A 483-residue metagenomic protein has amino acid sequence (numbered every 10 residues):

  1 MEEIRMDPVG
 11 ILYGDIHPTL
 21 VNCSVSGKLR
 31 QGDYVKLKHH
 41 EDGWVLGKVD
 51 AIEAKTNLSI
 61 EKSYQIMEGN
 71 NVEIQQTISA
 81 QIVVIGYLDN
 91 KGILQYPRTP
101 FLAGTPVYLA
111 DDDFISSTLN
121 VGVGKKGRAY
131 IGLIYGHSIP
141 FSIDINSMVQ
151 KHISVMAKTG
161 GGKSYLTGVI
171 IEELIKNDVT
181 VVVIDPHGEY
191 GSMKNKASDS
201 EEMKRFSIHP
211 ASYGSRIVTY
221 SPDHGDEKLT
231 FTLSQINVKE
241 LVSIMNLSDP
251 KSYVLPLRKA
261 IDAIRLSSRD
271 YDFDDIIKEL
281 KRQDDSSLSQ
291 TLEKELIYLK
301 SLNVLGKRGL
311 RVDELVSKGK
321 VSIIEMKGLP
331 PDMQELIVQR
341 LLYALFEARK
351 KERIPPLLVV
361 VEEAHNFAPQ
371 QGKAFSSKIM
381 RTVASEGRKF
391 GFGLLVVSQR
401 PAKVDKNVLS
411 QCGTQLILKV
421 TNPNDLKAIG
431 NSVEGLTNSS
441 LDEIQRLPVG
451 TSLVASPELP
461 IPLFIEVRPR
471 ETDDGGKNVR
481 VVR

Functional and structural regions predicted by a protein language model:
M1-D111, I115: Long, basic/Gly/Ser/Thr-rich N-terminal segments that mediate initial subcellular attachment or targeting
D7, Y34, V83-Y87, S439-R483: Phosphate-binding and hydrolysis-coupling loops of NTP-dependent motor/remodeling domains
E53-K55, G86-D89, H187-G191, H224-D226 (+6 more regions): Conserved nucleotide-binding/hydrolysis micro-motifs of P-loop NTPases
N90-M148, I153, F464-E466, R470-E471 (+1 more regions): P-loop NTP-binding catalytic core
K126-T219, V454: Glycine-rich phosphate-binding loop of nucleotide-binding enzymes
E173, G188, S192, S198 (+3 more regions): P-loop NTPase motor domains
I184, V361, V397-S398: Hydrophobic residues in beta-strands of the RecA-like P-loop NTPase core, especially within AAA+ ATPase
T382-I465: Conserved ATP-driven motor cores of ASCE-family P-loop NTPases powering translocation/secretion/packaging/pilus
